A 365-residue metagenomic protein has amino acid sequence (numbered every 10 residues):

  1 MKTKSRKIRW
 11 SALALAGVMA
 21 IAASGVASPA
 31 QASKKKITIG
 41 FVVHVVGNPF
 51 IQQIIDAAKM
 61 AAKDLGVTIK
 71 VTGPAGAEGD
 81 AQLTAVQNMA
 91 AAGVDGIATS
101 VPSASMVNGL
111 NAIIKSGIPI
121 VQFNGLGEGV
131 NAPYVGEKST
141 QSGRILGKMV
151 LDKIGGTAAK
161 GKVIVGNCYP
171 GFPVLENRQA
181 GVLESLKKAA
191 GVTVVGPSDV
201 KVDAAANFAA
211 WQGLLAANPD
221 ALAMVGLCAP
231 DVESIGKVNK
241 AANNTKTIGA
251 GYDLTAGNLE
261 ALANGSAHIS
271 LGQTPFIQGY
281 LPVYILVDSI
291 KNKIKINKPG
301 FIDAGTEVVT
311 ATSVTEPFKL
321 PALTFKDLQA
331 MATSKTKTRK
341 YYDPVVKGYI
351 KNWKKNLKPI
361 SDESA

Functional and structural regions predicted by a protein language model:
K2-W10, A30-A365: A residue-level marker of the well-folded mature domains of exported/periplasmic proteins
L13-I21: Hydrophobic helical h-region of N-terminal Sec-dependent signal peptides in bacterial secretory/periplasmic proteins
A20-P29: C-terminal segment of classical bacterial N-terminal signal peptides
